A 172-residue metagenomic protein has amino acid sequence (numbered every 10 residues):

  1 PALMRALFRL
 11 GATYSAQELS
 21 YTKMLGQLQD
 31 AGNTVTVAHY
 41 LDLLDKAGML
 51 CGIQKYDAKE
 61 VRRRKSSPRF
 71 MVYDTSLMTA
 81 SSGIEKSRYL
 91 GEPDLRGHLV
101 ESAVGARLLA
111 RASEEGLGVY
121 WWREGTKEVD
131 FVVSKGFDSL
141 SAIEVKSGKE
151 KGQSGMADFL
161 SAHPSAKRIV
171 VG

Functional and structural regions predicted by a protein language model:
P1-S139: Accessory nucleic acid-recognition modules appended to NTPase machines
K65, R88, E144, D158-L160: Hydrophobic alpha-helical segments
S82-I84, E144, S154-M156: Short conserved micro-motifs at the rims of enzyme active sites and ligand-binding pockets
Y120, S141, K167-V170: A structural signal for isolated positions on well-ordered beta-strands in alpha/beta enzyme cores
S139-K149: Active-site ExK catalytic segment of metal-dependent nucleases
S147-G172: Catalytic cores of nucleic-acid endonucleases
